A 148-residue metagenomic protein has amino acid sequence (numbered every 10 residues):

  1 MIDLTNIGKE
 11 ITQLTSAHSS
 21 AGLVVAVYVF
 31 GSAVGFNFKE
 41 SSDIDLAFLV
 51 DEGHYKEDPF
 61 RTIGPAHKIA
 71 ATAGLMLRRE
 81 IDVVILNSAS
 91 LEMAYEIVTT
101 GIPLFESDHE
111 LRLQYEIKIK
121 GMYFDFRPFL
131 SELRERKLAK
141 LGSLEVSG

Functional and structural regions predicted by a protein language model:
M1-A26, V34-F36, E40, G53 (+1 more regions): Catalytic core of pol beta-like nucleotidyltransferases
S42-I44: Change "...and in nucleic-acid phosphodiester-cleaving endonucleases..." to "...and in nucleic-acid processing enzymes
A47-L49: Short hydrophobic/aromatic beta-strand micro-patches that form the beta-sheet surface supporting nucleotide- or nucleic
